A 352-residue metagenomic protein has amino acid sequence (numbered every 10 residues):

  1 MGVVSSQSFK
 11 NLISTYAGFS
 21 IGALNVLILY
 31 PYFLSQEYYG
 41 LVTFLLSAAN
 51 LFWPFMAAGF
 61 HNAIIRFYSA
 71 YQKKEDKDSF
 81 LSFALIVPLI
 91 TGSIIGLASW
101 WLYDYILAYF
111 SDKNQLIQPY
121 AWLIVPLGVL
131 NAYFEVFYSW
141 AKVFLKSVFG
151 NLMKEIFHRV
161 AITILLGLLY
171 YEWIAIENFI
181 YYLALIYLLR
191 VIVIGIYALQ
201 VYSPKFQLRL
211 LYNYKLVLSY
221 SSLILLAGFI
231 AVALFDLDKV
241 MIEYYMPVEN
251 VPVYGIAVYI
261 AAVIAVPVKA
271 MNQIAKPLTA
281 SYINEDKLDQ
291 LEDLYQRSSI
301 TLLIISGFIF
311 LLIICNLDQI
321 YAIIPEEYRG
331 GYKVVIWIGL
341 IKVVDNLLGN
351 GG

Functional and structural regions predicted by a protein language model:
M1-V4, L116, I176-Y182, I192-F235 (+2 more regions): Interhelical loop/hinge segments that connect adjacent transmembrane helices in multipass membrane
V3-N62, G92-W100, L127, T163 (+2 more regions): Signature of the first transmembrane helix
S5, L130-K154, G339-G352: Membrane-interface junctions at transmembrane-helix termini in multi-pass inner-membrane proteins
S6-G18, L45, P54-D104, P119-W122 (+1 more regions): Membrane-water interface segments that mark the loop-to-transmembrane alpha-helix transition
L46-P54, A231, Y254-Q273, I305-I309 (+1 more regions): Transmembrane helix-bundle signature of multi-pass secondary active exporters and lipid flippases
A57-Q72, V143, A257, A261-S299 (+1 more regions): Helix-loop junctions and terminal segments of transmembrane helices in multi-pass membrane transport/translocation
Y105-I124, V248, I313-D345, G349: Interfacial segments at transmembrane-helix termini and the short loops linking adjacent helices
W122, L152-Q200, Y220, V258: Hydrophobic alpha-helical transmembrane segments
